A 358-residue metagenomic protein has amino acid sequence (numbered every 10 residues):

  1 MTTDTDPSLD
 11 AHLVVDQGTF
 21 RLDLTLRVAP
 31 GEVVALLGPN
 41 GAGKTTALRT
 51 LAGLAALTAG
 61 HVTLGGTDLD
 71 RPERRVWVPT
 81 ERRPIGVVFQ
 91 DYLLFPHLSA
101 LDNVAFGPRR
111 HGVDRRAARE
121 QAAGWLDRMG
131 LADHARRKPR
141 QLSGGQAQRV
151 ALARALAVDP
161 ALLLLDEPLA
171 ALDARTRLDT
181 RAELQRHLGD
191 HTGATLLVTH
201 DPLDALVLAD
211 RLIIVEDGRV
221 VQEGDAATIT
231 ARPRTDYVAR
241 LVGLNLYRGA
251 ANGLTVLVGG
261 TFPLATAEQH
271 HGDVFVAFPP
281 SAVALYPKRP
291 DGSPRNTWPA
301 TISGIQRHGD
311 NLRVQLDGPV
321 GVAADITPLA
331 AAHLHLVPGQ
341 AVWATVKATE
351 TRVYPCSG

Functional and structural regions predicted by a protein language model:
H12, T230-G253, A277, N296: C-terminal boundary and immediately downstream tail of ABC-type ATPase nucleotide-binding domains
L24-A35, F95: Pre-Walker A (P-loop) beta-loop-beta motif of ABC nucleotide-binding domains
L37-P39: The feature captures the beta-strand-to-loop junction immediately N-terminal to the Walker
T45-L48, V150: ABC ATPase nucleotide-binding domain helices that frame the ATP-binding cleft
A52: Helix-to-loop junction immediately C-terminal to a conserved catalytic motif
G60-P72: Conserved ABC transporter NBD signature motif
P84-G86, L94, S99-R234: ABC ATPase nucleotide-binding domains
G259-Q306, P328-G358: Glycine/charge-rich catalytic "coupling/switch" loops of P-loop NTPases
